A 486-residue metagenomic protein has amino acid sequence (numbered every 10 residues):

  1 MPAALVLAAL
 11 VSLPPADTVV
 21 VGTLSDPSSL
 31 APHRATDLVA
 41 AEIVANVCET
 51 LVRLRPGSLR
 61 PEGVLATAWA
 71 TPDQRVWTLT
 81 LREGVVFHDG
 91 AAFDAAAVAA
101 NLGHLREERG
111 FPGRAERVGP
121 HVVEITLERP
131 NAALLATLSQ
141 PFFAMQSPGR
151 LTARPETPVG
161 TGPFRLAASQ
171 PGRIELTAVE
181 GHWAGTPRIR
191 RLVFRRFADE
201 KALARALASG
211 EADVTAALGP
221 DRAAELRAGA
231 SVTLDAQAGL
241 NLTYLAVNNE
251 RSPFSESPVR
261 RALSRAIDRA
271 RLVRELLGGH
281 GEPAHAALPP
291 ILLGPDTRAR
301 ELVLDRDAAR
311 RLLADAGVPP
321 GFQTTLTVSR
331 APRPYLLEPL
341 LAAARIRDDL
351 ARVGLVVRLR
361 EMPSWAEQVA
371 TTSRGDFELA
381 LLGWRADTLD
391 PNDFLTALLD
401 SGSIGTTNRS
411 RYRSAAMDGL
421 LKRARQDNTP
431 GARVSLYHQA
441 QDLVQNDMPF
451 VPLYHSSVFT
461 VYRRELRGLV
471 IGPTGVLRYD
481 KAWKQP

Functional and structural regions predicted by a protein language model:
G22-D73, V159-T161: N-terminal lobe/hinge region of extracytoplasmic solute-binding protein
R55-P56, A136-P187, R191, K201 (+2 more regions): Gly/Pro-rich hinge or "lid" segments in bacterial periplasmic/extracellular proteins
T67-E108, V118, E124, A206 (+1 more regions): Aromatic- and charge-enriched surface segment that lines or borders ligand/interaction sites
A70, T78-T80, E108-G149, P163: Surface-exposed binding/hinge segments that line and control ligand-binding clefts or catalytic entry sites
A178, S255-D348, Q439, Q485: Append "and occasionally in soluble cytosolic enzymes with long acidic Gly/Pro-rich linkers
E180-E225: Ligand-site clamp/hinge motif
V356-S373, T396-R464, P486: Extracytoplasmic/peripheral linker and loop segments enriched in polar/acidic and small residues with frequent Thr/Pro
T460-P486: Long beta-strand-rich cores associated with HINT superfamily self-processing modules
